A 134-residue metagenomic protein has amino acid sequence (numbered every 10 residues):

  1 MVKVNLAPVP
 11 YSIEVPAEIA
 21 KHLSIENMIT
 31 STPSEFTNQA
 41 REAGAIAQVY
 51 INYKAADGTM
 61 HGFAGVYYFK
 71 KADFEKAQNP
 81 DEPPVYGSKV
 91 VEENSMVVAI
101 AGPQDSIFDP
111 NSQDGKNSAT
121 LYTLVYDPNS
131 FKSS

Functional and structural regions predicted by a protein language model:
M1-A45, Y50, F74-S134: N-terminal targeting sequences that direct proteins away from the cytosol to non-cytosolic compartments
A55-P83: Short, conserved beta-strand/beta-arch hydrophobic-aromatic motifs that form part of recognition grooves or interface
